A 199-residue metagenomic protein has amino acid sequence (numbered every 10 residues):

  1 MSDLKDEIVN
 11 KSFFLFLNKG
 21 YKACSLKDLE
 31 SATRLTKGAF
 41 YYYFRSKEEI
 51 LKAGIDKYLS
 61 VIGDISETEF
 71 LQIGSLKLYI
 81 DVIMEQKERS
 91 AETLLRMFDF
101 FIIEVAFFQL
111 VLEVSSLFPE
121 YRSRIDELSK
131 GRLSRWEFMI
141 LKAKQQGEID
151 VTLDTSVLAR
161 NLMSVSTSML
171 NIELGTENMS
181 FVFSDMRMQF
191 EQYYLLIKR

Functional and structural regions predicted by a protein language model:
D3-L4, I8-K11: N-terminal positioning helix adjacent to the helix-turn-helix/winged-helix DNA-binding module
E7, L15-K57, V61: Helix-turn-helix
A53, E67-I103, T155-L162: Hydrophobic alpha-helical connector segments
V82-T93, S134, F138-Q145, S164-S168 (+1 more regions): C-terminal peripheral helix-coil segments that are non-catalytic and often amphipathic
E85-E88, R96-D99, V105-L117, Q192-I197: Helix-loop "lid/cap" segments that line or gate small-molecule binding pockets
D99-I103, Q109, P119-Q146, V157: Amphipathic alpha-helical packing segments from all-alpha helical-bundle domains
I103-L112, V151-E173, D185-Q192: Hydrophobic alpha-helical segments that form the core of small-molecule binding pockets and/or dimer interfaces
